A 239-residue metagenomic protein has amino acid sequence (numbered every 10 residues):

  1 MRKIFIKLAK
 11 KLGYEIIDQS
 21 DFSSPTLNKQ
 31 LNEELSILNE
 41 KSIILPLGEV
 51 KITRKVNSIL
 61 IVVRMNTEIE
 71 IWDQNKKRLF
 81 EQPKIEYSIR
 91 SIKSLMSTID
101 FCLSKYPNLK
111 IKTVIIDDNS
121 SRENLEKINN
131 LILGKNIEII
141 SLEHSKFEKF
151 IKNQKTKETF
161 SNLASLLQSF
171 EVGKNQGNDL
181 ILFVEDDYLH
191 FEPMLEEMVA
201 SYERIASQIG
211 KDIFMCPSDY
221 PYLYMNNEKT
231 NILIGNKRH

Functional and structural regions predicted by a protein language model:
M1-I44: Membrane-proximal basic amphipathic "stem/tether" segments
K55, L60-R90: A solvent-exposed, charged loop/short amphipathic helix patch at secondary-structure junctions
S58-V63, L95, I111-I115: Hydrophobic targeting segments
L79-Y87, S91-L109: Short, acidic, metal-binding catalytic loop of nucleotide-sugar glycosyltransferases
P83-I92, K157-L166, H190, M194: Phosphate/oxyanion-binding active-site loops and adjacent basic polyanion-contact surfaces
P107-S120, S141-H144: Short beta-strand/loop segment that forms part of the nucleotide-sugar
S121-N178: Active-site-proximal specificity loops/subdomain of glycosyltransferases
G173, L180-L182, F191-H239: Conserved catalytic core of nucleotide-sugar-dependent glycosyltransferases
